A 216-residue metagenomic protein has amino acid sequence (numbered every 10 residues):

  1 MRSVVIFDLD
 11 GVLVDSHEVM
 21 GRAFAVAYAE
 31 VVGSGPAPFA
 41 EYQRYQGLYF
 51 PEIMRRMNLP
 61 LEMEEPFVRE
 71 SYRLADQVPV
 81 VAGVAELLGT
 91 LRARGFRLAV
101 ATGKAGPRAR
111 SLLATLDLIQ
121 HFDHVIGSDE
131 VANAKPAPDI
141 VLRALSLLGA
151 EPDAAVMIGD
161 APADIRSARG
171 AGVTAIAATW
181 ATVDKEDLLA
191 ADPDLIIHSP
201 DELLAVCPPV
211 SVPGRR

Functional and structural regions predicted by a protein language model:
M1-S3, G89-R92, G106, R110-R216: Asp-based, Mg2+/Mn2+-dependent phosphohydrolase catalytic module
R2-R94: N-terminal helical cap/lid subdomain that shapes the substrate entry/recognition surface in HAD-like hydrolases
V12, T102-K104: Conserved phosphate-coupling serine/threonine residues in phosphotransfer and NTP-handling enzymes
L74-V78, G103, T174-A175: Short, flexible loop segments at the rims of nucleotide/cofactor-binding pockets, characterized by
V80, A101, N133: Residue-level marker of regulatory loop/turn positions in helix-turn-helix DNA-binding domains and in histidine
